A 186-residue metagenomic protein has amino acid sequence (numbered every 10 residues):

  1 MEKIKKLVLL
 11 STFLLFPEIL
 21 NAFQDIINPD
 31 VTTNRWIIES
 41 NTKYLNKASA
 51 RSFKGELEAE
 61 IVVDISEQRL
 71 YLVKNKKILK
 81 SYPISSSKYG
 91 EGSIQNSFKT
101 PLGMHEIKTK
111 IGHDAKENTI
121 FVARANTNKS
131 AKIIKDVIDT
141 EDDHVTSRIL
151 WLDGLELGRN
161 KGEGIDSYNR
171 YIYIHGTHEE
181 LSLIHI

Functional and structural regions predicted by a protein language model:
M1-E2, L14: Glycine-centered signal
K3-L10: Sec-dependent signal peptide recognition, specifically the positively charged N-region followed immediately by
T12-L20: Hydrophobic h-region of N-terminal signal peptides that target proteins for export in Gram-negative bacteria
F23-S49: A general sequence property marking short-to-moderate contiguous segments in secreted/outer-membrane adhesion
E39-N169: Gly/Pro-biased beta-strand-loop elements
L150, I184-I186: Conserved small/polar residues in nucleotide/adenosyl-binding loops
S167-L183: Cyclophilin-type peptidyl-prolyl cis-trans isomerase
